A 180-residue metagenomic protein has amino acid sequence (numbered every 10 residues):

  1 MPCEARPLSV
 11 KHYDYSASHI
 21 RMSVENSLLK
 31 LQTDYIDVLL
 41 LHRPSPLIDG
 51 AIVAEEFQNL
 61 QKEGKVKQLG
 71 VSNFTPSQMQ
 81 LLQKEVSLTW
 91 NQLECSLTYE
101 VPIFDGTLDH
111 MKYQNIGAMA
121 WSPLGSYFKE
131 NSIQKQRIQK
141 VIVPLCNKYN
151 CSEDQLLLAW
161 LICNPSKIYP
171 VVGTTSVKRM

Functional and structural regions predicted by a protein language model:
M1-A17, H42: Structural motif corresponding to the early beta-alpha repeats
E4, I20, I36-V38: Metal-dependent phosphodiesterase/phospholipase catalytic core, i.e., the His/Asp/Glu-rich active-site region
V10, L31, C151-D154: Membrane-targeting and insertion segments and their boundary/processing signals
Y13-L31, I52, T75-L81, I103: Short, acidic/polar
L28-L47: Active-site groove signature of glycoside hydrolases
P44-M180: Beta/alpha (TIM)-barrel catalytic core signal, keyed to glycine-rich beta->alpha loops juxtaposed to Asp/Glu that bind
